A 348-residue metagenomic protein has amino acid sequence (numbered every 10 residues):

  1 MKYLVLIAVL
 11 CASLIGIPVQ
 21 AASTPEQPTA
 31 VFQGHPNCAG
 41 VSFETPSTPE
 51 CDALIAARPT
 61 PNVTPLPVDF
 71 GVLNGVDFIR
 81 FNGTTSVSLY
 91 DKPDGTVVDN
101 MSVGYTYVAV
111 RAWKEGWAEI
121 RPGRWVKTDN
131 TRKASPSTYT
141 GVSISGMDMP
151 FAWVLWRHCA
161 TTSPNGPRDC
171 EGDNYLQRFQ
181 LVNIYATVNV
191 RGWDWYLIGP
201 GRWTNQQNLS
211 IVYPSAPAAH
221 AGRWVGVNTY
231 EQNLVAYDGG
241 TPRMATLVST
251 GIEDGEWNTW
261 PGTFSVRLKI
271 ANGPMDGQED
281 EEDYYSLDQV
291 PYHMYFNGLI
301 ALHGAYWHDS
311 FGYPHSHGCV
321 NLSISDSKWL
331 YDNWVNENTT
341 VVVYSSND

Functional and structural regions predicted by a protein language model:
V5-G16: Bacterial N-terminal signal peptides
I17-A21: Sec/Tat signal peptide C-region and signal peptidase I cleavage site
A22-D77, R121-W153, L197-W224: Boundary regions of SH3-family modules and the immediately adjacent low-complexity/disordered segments in eukaryotic
V31, P93-W113, P167-V190: Conserved beta-strand/loop element in small beta-rich adapter and peptidoglycan-binding domains
N82-G83, D91, T140-Y185: Short, solvent-exposed interaction modules
E115-E119, R191-L197, V290: Short aromatic-glycine-enriched beta-strand elements
R168-P261: Cell wall/extracellular polymer interaction/catalysis modules
S215-H220, W224, M244-L247, N258-T263 (+1 more regions): Exported/periplasmic cell-wall-interacting domains
